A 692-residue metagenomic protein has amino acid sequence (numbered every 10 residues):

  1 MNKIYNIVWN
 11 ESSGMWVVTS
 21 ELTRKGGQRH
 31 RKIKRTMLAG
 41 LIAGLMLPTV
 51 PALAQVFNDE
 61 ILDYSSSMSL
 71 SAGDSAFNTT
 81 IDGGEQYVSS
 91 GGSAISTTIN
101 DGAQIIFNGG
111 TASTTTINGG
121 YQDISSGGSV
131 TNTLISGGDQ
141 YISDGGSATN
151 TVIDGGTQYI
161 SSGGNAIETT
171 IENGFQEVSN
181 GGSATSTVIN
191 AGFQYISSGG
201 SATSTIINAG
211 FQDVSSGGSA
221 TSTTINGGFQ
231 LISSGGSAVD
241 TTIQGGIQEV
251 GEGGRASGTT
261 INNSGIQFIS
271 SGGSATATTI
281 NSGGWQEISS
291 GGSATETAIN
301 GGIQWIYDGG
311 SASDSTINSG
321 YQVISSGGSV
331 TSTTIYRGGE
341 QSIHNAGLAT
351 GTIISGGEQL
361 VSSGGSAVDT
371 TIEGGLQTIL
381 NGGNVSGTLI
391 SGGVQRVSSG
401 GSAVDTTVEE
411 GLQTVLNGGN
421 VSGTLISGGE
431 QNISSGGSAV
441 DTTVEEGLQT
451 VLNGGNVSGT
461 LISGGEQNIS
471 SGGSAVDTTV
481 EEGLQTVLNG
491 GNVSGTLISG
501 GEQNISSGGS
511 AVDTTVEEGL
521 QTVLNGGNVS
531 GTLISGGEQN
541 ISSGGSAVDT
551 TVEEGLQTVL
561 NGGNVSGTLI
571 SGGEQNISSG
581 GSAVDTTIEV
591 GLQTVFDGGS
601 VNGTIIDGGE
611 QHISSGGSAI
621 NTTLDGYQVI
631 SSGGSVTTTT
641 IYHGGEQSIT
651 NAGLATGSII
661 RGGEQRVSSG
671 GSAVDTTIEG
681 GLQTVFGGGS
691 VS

Functional and structural regions predicted by a protein language model:
M1-N6: Short acidic, Pro/Gly- and aromatic-enriched capping/linker segments at domain boundaries
V8-L53: Gram-negative bacterial Sec-dependent N-terminal signal peptides
V56-A72: Short N-terminal segments immediately surrounding and downstream of signal-peptide cleavage
E85, S89-N100, I105-I266, S270-I303 (+1 more regions): Thr-biased low-complexity repeat/linker tracts and other Thr-enriched repetitive architectures
